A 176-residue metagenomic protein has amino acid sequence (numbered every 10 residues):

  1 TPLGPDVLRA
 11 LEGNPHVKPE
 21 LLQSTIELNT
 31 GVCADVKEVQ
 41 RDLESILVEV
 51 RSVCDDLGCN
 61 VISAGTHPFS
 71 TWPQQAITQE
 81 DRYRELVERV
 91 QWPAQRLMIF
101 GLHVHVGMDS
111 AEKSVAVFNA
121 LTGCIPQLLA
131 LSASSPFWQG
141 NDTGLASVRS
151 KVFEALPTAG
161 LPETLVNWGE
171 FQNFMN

Functional and structural regions predicted by a protein language model:
T1-F100: Terminal catalytic/cofactor-binding subdomain
C33-V36, G107, A111: Short strand->helix junction
S63-H67, M108, S132: Glycine-rich, histidine-containing beta strand-loop boundary motifs that form or position
Q79, F100, D109-N176: Loop-rich catalytic cores of soluble enzymes, especially ATP-dependent carboxylate-amine ligases and other
V104: An acidic/histidine-cluster motif and surrounding catalytic segment that typifies divalent-metal-assisted enzyme active
